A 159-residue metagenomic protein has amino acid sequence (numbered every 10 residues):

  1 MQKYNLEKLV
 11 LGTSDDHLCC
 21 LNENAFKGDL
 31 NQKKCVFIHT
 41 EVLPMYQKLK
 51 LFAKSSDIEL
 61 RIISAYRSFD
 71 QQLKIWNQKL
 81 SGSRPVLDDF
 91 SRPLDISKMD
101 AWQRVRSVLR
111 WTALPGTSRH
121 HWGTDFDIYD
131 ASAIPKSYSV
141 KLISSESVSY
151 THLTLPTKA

Functional and structural regions predicted by a protein language model:
M1-H17: Conserved oxyanion/phosphate-binding beta-strand-loop segments in alpha/beta enzyme cores
H17-K34: Acidic/histidine-rich, surface-exposed loop or edge segments in extracytoplasmic proteins
N31-Q71, K79-V86: Active-site acidic/histidine clusters and adjacent loop/turn architecture that either coordinate catalytic ions
E59-A65, D127-D130, A159: A structural signal for short, well-ordered beta-strand segments and their strand-loop junctions that often border
S81-P115: Acidic, His- and aromatic-enriched active-site or binding-groove loops in soluble protein domains that engage sugars
P115-V148: Internal, conserved structured core segments that host functional sites
T151-T157: Conserved small/polar residues in nucleotide/adenosyl-binding loops
